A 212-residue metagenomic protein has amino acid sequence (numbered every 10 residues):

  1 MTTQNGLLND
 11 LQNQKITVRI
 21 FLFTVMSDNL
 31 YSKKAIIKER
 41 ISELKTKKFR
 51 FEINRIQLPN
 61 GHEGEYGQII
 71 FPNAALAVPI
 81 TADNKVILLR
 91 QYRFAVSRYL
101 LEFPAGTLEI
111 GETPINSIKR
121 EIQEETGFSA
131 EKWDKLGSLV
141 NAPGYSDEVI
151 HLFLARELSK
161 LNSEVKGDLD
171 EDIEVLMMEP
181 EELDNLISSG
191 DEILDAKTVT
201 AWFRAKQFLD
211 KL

Functional and structural regions predicted by a protein language model:
T2-T3, T17, T24: Ala/Thr-enriched low-complexity intrinsically disordered regions
L11-Q14, L22: Short hydrophobic targeting helices and cationic amphipathic motifs that mediate membrane/organellar targeting
F23-K45: Extreme N-terminal tail/first-helix region
L30-K34, Y66-I69, V78-R120, L169: Conserved Nudix-box catalytic region and its N-terminal flanking loop in Nudix hydrolases and closely related
I41-L76, A82: Acidic, metal-coordinating catalytic segment for phosphate/diphosphate chemistry, firing primarily on the Nudix
G64, N73-L76, T107-A196: Unchanged
L186-L212: Long hydrophobic alpha-helical segments typical of transmembrane helices together with their membrane-interfacial
